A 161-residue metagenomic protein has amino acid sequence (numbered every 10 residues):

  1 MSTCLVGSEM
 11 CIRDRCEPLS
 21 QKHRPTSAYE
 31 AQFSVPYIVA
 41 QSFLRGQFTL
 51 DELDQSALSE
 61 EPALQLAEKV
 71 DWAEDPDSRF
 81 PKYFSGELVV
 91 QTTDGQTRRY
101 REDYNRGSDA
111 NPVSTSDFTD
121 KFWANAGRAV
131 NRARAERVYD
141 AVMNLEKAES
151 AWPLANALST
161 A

Functional and structural regions predicted by a protein language model:
M1-G7, I12: Single conserved hydrophobic/aromatic residue that forms the stacking wall/gate of nucleotide- or nucleobase-binding
S8, F33-V35, G46, E68 (+1 more regions): Structural beta-strand/beta-sheet cores of well-ordered domains, especially the beta-sheet scaffolds that support
D14-S20, G46-Q47, T97-D103, F118: Short acidic (Asp/Glu) and glycine-rich catalytic loops that position anionic groups and cofactors
L19-R45: Active-site loop ensemble at the mouth of alpha/beta enzyme cores that anchors a bound cofactor
F48-L53: Acidic/polar loop patches that form or flank catalytic/metal-binding clefts of enzymes that bind anionic ligands
Q55-Q96: Structured beta-strand/loop patches that form or line metal/cofactor-binding pockets in enzymes
T93-R134, V138-A141: A hydrophobic, small-residue-rich beta->alpha segment in the mid-to-C-terminal subdomain of diverse proteins
R134, A141, L145-A161: Intrinsically disordered, serine/threonine/proline
